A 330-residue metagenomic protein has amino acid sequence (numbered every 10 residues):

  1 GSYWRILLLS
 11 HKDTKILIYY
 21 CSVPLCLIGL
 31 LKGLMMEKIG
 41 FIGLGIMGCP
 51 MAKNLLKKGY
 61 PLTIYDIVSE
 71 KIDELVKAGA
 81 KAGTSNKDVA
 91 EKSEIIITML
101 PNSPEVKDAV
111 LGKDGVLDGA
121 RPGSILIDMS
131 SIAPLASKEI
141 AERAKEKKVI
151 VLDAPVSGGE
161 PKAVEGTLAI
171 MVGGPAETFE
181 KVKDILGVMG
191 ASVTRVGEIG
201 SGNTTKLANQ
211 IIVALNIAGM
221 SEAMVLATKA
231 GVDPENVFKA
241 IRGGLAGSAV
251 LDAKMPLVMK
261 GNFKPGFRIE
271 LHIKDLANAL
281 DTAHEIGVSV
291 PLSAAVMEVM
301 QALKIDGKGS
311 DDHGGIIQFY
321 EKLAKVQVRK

Functional and structural regions predicted by a protein language model:
G1-W4, L9-G29: Short, low-complexity, charge-dense intrinsically disordered segments
M35-E91, I95-M99, S124, M129: NAD(P)+-binding Rossmann beta1-loop-alpha1 motif at the extreme N-terminus of oxidoreductases
I39, L44, I132-Q210: Rossmann-fold dinucleotide-binding core
N86-V149: Rossmann-fold NAD(P) dinucleotide-binding segment
E165-G173, T194, E198-A230, K239-A253 (+1 more regions): Active-site-proximal catalytic alpha-helix in oxidoreductases
N203, G247-A249, A253-H313, Y320: Interdomain hinge/lid region at the active-site interface of Rossmann-like NAD(P)-dependent oxidoreductases
